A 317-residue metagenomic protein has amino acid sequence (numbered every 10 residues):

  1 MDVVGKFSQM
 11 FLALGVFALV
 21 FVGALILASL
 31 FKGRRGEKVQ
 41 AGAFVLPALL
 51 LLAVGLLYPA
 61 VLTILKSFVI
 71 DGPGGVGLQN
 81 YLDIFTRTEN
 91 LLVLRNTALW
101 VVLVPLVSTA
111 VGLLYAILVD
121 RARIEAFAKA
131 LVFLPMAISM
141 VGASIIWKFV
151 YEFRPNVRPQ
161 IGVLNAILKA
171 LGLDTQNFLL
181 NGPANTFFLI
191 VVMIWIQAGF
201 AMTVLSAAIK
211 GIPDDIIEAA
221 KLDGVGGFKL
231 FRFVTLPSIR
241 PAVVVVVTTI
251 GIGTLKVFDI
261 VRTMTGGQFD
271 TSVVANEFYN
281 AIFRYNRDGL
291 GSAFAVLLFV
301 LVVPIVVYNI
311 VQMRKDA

Functional and structural regions predicted by a protein language model:
M1-R34: Transmembrane alpha-helices
V4-K6, S29, E37-A317: A structural signal for multi-pass alpha-helical bundles of membrane permease subunits that mediate small-molecule
